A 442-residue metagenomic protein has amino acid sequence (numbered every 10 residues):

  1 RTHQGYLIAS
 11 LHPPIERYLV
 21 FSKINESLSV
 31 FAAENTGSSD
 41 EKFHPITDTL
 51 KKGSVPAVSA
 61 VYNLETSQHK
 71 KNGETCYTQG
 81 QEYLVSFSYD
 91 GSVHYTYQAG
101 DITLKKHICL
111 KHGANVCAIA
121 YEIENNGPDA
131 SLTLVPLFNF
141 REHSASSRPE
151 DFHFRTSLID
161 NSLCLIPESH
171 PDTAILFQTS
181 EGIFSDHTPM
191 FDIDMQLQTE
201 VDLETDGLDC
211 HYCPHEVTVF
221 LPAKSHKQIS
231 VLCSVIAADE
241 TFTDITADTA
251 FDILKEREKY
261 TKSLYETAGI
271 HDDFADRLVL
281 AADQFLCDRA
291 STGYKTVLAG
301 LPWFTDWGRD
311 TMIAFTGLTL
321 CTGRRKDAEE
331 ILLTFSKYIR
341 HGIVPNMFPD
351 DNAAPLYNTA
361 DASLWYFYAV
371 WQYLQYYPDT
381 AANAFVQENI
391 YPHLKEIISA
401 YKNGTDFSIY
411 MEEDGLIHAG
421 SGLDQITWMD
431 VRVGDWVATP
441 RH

Functional and structural regions predicted by a protein language model:
R1-T267, P302, R309, L320 (+4 more regions): Terminal accessory carbohydrate-recognition/targeting modules of carbohydrate-active enzymes
T78-D90, S185-M195, E266-C287, R325-K337 (+1 more regions): An acidic intrinsically disordered interaction segment
D194-E216, S230, A237-D239, G342-W365 (+2 more regions): The feature captures the catalytic groove of carbohydrate-active enzymes
D244-L264, I270, F274-A281, G323-K337 (+1 more regions): Extended, well-ordered alpha-helical scaffold segments
H271-L278, Q284-T292, F304-W307, T334-F367 (+1 more regions): Aromatic-lined, polymer-binding surfaces characteristic of secreted/periplasmic polysaccharide-degrading enzymes
K295-P302: Active-site flanking loop/helix segments enriched in acidic
P302-Y338: Alpha-helical support elements that line or immediately flank enzyme active sites and cofactor-binding pockets
F315-L318, Y366, V370: Hydrophobic core/packing positions within alpha-helical solenoid repeats
